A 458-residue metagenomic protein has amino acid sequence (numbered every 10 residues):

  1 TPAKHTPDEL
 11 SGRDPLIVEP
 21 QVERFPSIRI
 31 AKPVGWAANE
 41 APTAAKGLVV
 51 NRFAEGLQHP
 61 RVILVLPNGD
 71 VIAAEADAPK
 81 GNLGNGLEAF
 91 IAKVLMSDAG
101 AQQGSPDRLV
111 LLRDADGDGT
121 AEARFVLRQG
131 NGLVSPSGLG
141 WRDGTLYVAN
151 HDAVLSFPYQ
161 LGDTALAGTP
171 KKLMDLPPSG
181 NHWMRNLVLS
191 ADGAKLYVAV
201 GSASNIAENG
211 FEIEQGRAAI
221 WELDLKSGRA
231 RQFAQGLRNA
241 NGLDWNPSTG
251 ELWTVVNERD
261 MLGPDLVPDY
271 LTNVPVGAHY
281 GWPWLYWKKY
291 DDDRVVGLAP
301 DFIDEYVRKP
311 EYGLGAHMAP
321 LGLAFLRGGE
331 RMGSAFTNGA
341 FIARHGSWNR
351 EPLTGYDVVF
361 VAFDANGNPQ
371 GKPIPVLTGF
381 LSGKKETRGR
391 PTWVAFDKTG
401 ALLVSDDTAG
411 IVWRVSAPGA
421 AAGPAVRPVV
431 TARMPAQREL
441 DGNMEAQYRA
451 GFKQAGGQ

Functional and structural regions predicted by a protein language model:
P2-A45, N82-G84, E88, A92-A99 (+9 more regions): Beta-propeller domain segments
E40-T43, L64, N68-T120, Q160-G162: Beta-propeller domains
V49-V50, A123-V126, D163, T169-L173 (+5 more regions): Predominantly a core beta-strand signature of beta-propeller blades across repeat-based propeller domains
R52-L57, V126-G132, L173-S179, Q232-L237 (+3 more regions): Surface loop/turn motifs at the tips and blade-to-blade linkers of beta-strand repeat domains
G56, L66, G140-R142, S190-D192 (+3 more regions): Structural WD40 beta-propeller signal
I63, S137-L139, L187, A240-L243 (+2 more regions): Hydrophobic core register within WD40 beta-propeller blades
D70-I72, T145-V148, K195-A199, E251-V255 (+3 more regions): Conserved beta-propeller blade signature
T120-T145, N150-A191, S202-N205: Asp-box/WD-like beta-propeller blade repeats and closely related beta-sheet repeat scaffolds
